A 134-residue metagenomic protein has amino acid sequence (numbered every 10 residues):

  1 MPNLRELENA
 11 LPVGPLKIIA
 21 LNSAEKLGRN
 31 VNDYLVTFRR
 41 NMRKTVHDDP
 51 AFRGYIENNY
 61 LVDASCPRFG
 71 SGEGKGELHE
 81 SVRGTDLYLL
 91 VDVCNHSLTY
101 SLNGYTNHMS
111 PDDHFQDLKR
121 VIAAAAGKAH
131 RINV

Functional and structural regions predicted by a protein language model:
M1-N133: PRPP-associated nucleotide enzymes
